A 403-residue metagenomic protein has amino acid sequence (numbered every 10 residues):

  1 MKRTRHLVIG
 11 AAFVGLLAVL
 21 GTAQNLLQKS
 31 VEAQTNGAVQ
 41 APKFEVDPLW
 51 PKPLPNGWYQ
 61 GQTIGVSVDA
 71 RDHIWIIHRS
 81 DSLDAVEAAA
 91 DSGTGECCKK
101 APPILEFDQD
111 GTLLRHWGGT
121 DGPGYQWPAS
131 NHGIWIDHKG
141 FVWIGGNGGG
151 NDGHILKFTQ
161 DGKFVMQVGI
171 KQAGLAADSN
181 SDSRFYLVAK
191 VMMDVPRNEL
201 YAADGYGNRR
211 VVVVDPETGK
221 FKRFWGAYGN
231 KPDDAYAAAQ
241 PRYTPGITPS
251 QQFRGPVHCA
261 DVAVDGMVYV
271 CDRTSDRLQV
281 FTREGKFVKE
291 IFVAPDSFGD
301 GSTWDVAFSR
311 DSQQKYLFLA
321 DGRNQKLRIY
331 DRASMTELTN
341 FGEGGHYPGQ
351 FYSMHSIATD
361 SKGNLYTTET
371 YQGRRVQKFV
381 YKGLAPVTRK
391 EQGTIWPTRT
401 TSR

Functional and structural regions predicted by a protein language model:
T4-R403: Eukaryotic scaffold repeat domains enriched in small/polar residues
